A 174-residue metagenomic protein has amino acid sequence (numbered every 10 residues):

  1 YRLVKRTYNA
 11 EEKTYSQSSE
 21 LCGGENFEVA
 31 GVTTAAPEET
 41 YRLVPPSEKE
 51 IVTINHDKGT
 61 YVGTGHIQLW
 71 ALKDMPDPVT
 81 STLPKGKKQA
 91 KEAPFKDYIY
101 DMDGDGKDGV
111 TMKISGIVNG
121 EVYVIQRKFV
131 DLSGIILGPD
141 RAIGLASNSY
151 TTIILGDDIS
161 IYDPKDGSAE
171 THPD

Functional and structural regions predicted by a protein language model:
Y1-G138: Predominantly extracellular/secreted and cell-surface proteins with exposed, flexible low-complexity segments
E20-N26, S147-I154: Short, solvent-exposed aromatic-acidic interface loops
F129, L145-A146: One-face residue pattern on beta-strands with alternating periodicity enriched for small/polar residues
D140-L145, T151-D174: Long, compositionally biased interface segments
